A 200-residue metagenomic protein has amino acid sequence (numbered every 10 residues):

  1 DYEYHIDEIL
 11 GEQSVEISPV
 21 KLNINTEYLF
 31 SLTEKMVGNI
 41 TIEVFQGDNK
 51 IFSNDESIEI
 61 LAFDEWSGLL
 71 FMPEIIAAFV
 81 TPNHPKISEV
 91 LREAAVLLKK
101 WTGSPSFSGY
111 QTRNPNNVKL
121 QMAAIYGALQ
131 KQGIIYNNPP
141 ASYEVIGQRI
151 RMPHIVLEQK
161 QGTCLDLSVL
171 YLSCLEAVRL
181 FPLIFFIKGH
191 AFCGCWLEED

Functional and structural regions predicted by a protein language model:
Y2-N39, E43-F52: Intrinsically disordered, low-complexity Pro/Gly/Ser/Thr-rich segments with frequent PxxP/GP/PP motifs and embedded
T33, V118, M122, L157 (+3 more regions): Active-site-proximal structural scaffolding
G38, S57-L61, K188-H190: Amphipathic alpha-helical scaffolding segments
I42-V44, I125-L129, L175: Hydrophobic, Leu/Ile/Phe/Ala-enriched alpha-helical segments that form helix-helix packing faces
D48-I87: Short beta-strand elements
F79-Q159: Secondary-structure boundary elements
G162-D200: Hydrophobic/aromatic-rich core segments of domains that either
